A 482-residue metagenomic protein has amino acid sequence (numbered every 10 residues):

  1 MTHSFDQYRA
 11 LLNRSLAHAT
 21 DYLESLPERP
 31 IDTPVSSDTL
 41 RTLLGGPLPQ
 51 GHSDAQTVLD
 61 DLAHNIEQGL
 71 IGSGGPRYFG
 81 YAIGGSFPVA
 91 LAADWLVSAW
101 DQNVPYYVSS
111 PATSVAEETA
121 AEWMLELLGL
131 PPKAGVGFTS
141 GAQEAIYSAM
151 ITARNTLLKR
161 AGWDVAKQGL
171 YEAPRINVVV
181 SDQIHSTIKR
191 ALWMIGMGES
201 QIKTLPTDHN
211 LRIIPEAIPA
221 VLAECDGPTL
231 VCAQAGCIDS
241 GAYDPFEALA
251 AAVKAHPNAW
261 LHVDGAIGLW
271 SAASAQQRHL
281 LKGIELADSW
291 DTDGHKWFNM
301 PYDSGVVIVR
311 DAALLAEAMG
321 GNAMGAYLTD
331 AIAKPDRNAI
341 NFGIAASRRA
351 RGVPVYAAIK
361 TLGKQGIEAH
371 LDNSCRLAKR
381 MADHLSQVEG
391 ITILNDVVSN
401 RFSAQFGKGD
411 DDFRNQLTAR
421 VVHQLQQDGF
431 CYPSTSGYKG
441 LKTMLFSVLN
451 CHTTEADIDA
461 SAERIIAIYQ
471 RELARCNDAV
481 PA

Functional and structural regions predicted by a protein language model:
M1-K133, Q426-C431, K442, S447-T453 (+1 more regions): N-terminal entrance/gating region of PLP-dependent enzymes' catalytic architecture
P34, T392-V397, P433-Y438: Short beta-strand
S109-T113, V136-Q143, V180-S181, Q234: Active-site nucleophile and cofactor-binding loops and adjacent substrate-binding regions of central metabolic enzymes
M124-T152, K203-P206: Short loop-beta-helix segment that forms the pyridoxal 5′-phosphate
A145, I151-A318: Conserved PLP-enzyme active-site core in the AAT-like
K282-E389: Active-site C-terminal subdomain of aminotransferase-like
A357-A358, S403-F406, M444-L449: Short, hydrophobic beta-strand segments
T392-L425: Conserved PLP-binding catalytic core of the aspartate aminotransferase-like
